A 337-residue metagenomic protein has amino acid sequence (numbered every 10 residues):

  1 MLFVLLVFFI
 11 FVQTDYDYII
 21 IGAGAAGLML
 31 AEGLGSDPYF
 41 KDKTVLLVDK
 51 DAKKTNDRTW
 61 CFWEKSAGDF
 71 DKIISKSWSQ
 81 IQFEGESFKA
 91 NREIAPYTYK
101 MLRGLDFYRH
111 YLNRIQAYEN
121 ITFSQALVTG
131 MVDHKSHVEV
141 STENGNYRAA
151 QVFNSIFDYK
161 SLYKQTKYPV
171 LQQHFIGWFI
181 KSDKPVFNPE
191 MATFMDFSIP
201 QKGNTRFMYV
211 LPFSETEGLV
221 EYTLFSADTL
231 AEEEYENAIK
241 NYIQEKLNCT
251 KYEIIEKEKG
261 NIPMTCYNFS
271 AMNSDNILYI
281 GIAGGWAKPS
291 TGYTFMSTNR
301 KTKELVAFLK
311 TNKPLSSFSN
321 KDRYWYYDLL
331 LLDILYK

Functional and structural regions predicted by a protein language model:
F3-Y18: Extreme N-terminal leader/targeting segments of oxidoreductases
Y16-K43: N-terminal Rossmann-like FAD-binding beta1-loop-alpha1 element of flavoenzymes
L46-G85: N-terminal FAD cofactor-binding segment of flavoenzymes
W78, Q82-F88, M101-T122: N-terminal Rossmann-like dinucleotide/flavin-binding domain of flavoprotein oxidoreductases that bind FAD/FMN
I94-N113, S226-E234: Short beta-strand to alpha-helix junction loop
T122-I243: Predominantly flavin-linked oxidoreductase catalytic cores and closely associated redox partners
V128, P200-K202, S226-L305: FAD/FMN-dependent oxidoreductases across multiple families
V306-K337: Active-site-proximal substrate-binding core of FAD-dependent oxidoreductases
